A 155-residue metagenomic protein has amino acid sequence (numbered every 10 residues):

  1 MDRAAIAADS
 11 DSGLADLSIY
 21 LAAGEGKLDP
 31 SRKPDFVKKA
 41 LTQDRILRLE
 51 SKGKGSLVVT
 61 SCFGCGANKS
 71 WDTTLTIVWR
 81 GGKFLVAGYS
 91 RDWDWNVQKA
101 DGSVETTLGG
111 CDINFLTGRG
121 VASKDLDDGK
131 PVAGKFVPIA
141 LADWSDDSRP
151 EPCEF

Functional and structural regions predicted by a protein language model:
M1-A8, K52-F63: Acidic/hydrophobic-patterned starts of short beta strands in beta-sheet-rich repeat architectures
A4, P34, T42-D44, T60-C62 (+1 more regions): Sparse, context-dependent recognition of short Cys/His-centered cofactor- or disulfide-binding micro-motifs
A4-G13, N96: Short, charge-rich amphipathic segments
S10-A15, N68-W71: Short, solvent-exposed loop/turn segments at conserved positions within beta-propeller repeat blades
L14-K33, T76-G81: Beta-propeller blade repeat segments, especially FG-GAP/WD-type strand-to-loop junctions in 6- to 7-bladed propeller
E25-D44, A133, P138-A140: Blade-edge motifs of beta-propeller repeat domains
T42-K54: Beta-propeller blade termini
G55-F155: Acidic, small-residue rich beta-repeat scaffolds with periodic aromatic anchors
